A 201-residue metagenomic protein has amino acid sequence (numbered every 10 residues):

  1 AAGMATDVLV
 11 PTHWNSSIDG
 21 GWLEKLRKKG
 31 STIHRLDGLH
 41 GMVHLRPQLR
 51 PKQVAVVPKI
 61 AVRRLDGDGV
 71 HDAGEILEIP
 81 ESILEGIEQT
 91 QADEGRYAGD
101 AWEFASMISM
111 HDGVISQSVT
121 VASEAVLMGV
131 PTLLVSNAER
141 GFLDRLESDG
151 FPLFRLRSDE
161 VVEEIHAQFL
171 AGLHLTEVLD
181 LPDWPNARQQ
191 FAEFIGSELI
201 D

Functional and structural regions predicted by a protein language model:
A1-V10, I108: A conserved, positively charged/aromatic
T6, G113, G129-L133: Structural loop-to-beta junction motif characteristic of Rossmann-like glycosyltransferase folds
T6-G74: A nucleotide-sugar donor-handling region in carbohydrate enzymes
I33-D37, Y97-G99, P152-V162: Short acidic-hydrophobic, aromatic-tinged amphipathic segments that line or gate anion-handling sites
V62-R64, E78-A101: Catalytic donor nucleotide-activated moiety binding site of glycosyltransferases and closely related
D93-V121: Donor nucleotide-activated moiety binding/catalytic core segment of transferases that use nucleotide-activated donors
L127-T176: Catalytic binding pocket for nucleotide-activated donors in carbohydrate/polymer assembly enzymes
A171-D201: C-terminal amphipathic helix plus adjacent low-complexity, charged tail appended to glycosyltransferase catalytic
